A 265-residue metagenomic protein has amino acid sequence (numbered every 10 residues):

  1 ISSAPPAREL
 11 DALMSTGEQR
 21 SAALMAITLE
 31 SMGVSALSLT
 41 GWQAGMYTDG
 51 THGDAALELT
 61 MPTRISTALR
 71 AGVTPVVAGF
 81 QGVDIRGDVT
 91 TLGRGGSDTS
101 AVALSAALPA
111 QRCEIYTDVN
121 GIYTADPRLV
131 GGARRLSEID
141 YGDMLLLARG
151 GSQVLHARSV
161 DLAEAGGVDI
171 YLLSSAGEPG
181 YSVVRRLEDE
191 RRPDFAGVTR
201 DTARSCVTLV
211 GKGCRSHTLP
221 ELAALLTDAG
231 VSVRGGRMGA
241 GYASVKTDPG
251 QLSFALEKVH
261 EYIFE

Functional and structural regions predicted by a protein language model:
I1-L155, S159-V160, C214, G239-Q251: Nucleotide/pyrophosphate-binding catalytic subdomain
V34, V168, V231: Short phosphate-binding/catalytic loops that engage adenosine nucleotides
A71-G72, G166, A229: Structured helix-beta-strand junction loops
L108, A165-V168, R200-R204: Short gly/pro-enriched beta-turn/loop segments at secondary-structure junctions
D140-L187: A conserved active-site cap/scaffold subdomain adjacent to cofactor or substrate pockets
S182-E265: A conserved regulatory-domain signal marking ACT and ACT-like small-molecule sensing domains and adjacent regulatory
